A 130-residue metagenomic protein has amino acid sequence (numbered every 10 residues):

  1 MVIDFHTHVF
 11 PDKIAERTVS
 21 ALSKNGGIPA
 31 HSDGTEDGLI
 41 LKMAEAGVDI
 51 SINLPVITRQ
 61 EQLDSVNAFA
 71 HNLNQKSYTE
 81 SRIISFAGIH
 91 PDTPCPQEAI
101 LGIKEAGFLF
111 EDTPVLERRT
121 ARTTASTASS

Functional and structural regions predicted by a protein language model:
M1-L54, T58-E61: An N-terminally biased module of ancient metal coordination in phosphate/nucleic-acid-related enzymes
D49-I50, E61-S130: Active-site gating/metal-coordination segments in enzymes
